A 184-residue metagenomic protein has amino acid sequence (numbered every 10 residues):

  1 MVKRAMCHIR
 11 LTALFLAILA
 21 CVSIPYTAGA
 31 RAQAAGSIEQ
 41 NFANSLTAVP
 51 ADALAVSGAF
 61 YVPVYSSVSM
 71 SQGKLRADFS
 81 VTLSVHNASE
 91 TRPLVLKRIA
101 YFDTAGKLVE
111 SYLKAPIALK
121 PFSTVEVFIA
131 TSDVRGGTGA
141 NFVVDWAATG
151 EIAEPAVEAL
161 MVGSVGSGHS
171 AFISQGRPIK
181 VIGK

Functional and structural regions predicted by a protein language model:
V2-F15: Bacterial N-terminal signal peptides that target proteins for export
T12-P25: Bacterial N-terminal signal peptides
A34-L46, D133-K184: Terminal connector regions
V68-R76, S89: Short, solvent-exposed beta-strand/turn "edge" segments of beta-rich domains on protein surfaces
L75-T82, A140: Short, solvent-exposed loop/turn segments enriched in Ser/Thr/Gly
V85-R92: Asparagine-centered strand-capping/turn motif at beta-strand->loop junctions
R92-I99, E110-Y112, E154-A156: Short, hydrophobic/aromatic beta-strand segments
D103-N141: Intrinsically disordered, low-complexity Pro/Gly/Ser/Thr-rich segments with frequent PxxP/GP/PP motifs and embedded
